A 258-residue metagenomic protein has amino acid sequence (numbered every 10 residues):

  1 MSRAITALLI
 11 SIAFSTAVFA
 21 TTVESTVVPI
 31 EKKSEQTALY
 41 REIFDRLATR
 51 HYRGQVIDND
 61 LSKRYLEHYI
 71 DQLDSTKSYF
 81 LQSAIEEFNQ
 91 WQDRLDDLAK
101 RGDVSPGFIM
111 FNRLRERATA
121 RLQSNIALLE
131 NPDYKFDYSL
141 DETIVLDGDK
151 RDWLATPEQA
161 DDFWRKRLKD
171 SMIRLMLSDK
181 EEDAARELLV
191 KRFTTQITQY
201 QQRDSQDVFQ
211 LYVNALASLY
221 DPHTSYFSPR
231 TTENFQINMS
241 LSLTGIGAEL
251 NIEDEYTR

Functional and structural regions predicted by a protein language model:
S2-I5, F19-R258: Flexible, low-complexity junctional segments that flank or bridge functional domains
A7-A17: Bacterial N-terminal signal peptides
